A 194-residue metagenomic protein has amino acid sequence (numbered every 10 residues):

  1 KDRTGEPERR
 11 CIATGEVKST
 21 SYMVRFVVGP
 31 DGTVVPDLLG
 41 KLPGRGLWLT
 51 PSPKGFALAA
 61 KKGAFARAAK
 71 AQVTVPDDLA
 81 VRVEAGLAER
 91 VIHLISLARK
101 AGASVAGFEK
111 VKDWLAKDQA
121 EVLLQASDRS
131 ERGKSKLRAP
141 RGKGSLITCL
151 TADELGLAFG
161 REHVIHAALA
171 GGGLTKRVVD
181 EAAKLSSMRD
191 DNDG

Functional and structural regions predicted by a protein language model:
K1, V178-G194: Short, charged, intrinsically disordered terminal tails
K1-G63, A71: N-terminal cysteine/histidine-rich coordination modules
R10-A13, Q119, S135-G142: Short helix-coil boundary/hinge micro-motifs
R45-G46, A101-G102, Q119-V122, R141-S145 (+1 more regions): Short active-site oxyanion
K54-D128: Extended interfacial segments that mediate partner engagement and assembly in macromolecular machines
K54-F56, D128-E131, D153-E154, G173-L174: Conserved nucleotide-binding/hydrolysis micro-motifs of P-loop NTPases
F108, D113, S135-T148: Positively charged, polar, low-complexity stretches
G142-K184: Short basic, glycine-rich beta-strand/loop surfaces that mediate nucleic-acid
